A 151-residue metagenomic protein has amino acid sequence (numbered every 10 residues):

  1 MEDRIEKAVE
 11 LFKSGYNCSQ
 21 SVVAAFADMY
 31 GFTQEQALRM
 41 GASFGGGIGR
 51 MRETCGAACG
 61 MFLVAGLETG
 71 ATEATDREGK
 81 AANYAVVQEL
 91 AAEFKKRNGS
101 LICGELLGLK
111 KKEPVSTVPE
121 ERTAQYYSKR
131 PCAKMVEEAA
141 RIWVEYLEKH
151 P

Functional and structural regions predicted by a protein language model:
M1-S14: Polybasic, low-complexity association/targeting segments
F12-G15, F26, Y30, I48 (+4 more regions): Structural signal for hydrophobic packing residues in well-ordered secondary-structure cores of soluble enzyme domains
Y16, F44-L63: Glycine/serine-rich anion-binding loops at beta->alpha junctions that coordinate negatively charged ligand groups
A25-S43, K112-T117: Acidic-glycine-rich active-site phosphate/pyrophosphate-binding loop
M29-R39, A65-V86, P151: Phosphate-handling active-site elements
R52, T75-G79, F94-K95: RNase III-family endoribonuclease catalytic core
N83-P151: C-terminal binding/interaction regions
